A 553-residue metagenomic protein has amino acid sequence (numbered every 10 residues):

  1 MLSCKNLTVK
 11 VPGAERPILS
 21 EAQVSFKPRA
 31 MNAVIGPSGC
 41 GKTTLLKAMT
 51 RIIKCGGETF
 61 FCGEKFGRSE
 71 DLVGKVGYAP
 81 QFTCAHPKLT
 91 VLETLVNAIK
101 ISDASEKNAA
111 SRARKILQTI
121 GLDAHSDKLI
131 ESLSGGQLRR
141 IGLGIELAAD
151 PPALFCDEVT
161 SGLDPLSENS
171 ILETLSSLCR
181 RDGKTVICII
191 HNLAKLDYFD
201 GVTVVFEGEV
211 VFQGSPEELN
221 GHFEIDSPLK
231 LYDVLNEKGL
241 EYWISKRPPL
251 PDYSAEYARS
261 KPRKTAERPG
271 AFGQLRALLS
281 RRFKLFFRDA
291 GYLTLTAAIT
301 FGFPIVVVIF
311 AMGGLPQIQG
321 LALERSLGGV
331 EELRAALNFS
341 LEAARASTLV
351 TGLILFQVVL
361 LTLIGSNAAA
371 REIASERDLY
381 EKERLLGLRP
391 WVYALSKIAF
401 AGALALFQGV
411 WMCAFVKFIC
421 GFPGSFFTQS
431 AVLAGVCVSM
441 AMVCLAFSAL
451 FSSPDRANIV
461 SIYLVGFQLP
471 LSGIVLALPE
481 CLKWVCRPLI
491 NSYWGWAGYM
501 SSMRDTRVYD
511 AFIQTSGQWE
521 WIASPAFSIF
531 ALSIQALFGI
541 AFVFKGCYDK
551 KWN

Functional and structural regions predicted by a protein language model:
M1-N6, V11-R16, Q23, P37-S38 (+9 more regions): Topological signature of polytopic alpha-helical transporters
T50: Helix-to-loop junction immediately C-terminal to a conserved catalytic motif
Y78, F303, V307, L349-R371: Long, hydrophobic alpha-helical segments
F82, P87-A104: Q-loop/switch helix immediately C-terminal to the Walker
L129-L133: Conserved ABC ATPase signature
E146-L147: ABC ATPase C-loop
E158-V159: Walker B catalytic motif
A335, V392, S396, F400-I474 (+3 more regions): Alpha-helical transmembrane segments and their short interhelical loops
